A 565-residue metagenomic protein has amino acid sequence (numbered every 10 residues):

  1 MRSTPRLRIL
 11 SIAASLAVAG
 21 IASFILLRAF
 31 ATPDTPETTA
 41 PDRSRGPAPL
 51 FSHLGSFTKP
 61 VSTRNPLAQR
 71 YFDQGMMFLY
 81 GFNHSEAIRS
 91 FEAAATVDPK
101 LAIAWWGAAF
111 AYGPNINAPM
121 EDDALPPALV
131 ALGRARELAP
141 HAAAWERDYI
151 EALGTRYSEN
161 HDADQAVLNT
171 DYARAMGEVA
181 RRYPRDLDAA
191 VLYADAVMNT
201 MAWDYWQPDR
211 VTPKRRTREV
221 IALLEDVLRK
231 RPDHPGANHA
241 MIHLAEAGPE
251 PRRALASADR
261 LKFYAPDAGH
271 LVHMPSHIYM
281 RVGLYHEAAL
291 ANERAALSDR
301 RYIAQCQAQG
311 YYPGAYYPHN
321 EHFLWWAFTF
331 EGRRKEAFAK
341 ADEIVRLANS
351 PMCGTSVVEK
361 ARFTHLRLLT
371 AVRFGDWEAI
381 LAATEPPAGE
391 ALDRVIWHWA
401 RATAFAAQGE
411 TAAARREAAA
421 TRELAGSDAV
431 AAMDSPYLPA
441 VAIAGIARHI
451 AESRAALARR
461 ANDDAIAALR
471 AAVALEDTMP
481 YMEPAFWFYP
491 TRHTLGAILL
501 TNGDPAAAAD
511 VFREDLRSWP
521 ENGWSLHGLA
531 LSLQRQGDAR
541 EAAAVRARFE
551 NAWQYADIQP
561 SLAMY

Functional and structural regions predicted by a protein language model:
P66-D73, K100-Y112, H141-H161, R185-P208 (+8 more regions): Amphipathic alpha-helical repeat scaffolds of TPR domains
F72, W106-G107, V191, H239-A240 (+11 more regions): Alpha-solenoid helical repeat scaffolds
M76, F82-N83, A109, G113-M120 (+14 more regions): Short coil/turn linking the two alpha-helices of tandem helical-hairpin repeats
F78, Y112, T155, V197 (+8 more regions): Residue at a conserved register position within TPR or TPR-like alpha-solenoid repeats
T96-V97, A180-R182, K230, R260-D267 (+8 more regions): Solenoid-like repeat scaffolds
A102, A109, G113, D123-P140 (+7 more regions): TPR/TPR-like (Sel1-like) alpha-helical repeat modules
